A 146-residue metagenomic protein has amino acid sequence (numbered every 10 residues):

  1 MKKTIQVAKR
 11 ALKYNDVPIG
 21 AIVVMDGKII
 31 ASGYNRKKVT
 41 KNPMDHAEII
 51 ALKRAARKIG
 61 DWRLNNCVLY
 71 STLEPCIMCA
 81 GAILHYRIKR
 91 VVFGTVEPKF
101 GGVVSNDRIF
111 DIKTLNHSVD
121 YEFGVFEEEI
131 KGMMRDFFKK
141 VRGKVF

Functional and structural regions predicted by a protein language model:
M1-Y14, P75-F146: Zinc-dependent deaminase
T4, A8-A11, A21, A31 (+2 more regions): Small-residue (primarily alanine) positions within well-ordered alpha-helices, especially packing/interaction faces
I19-G27: Short beta-strand scaffold segments in enzyme catalytic cores
A21, G60-D61, D111-K113: Short secondary-structure boundary/capping segments
I30-K37: Short beta->alpha transition motifs characteristic of CBS
K37, S71, T95: Residues that line or immediately flank small-molecule/substrate-binding pockets and catalytic motifs
K41-D45, I49-L84: Helix-adjacent hinge/juxtasegments
